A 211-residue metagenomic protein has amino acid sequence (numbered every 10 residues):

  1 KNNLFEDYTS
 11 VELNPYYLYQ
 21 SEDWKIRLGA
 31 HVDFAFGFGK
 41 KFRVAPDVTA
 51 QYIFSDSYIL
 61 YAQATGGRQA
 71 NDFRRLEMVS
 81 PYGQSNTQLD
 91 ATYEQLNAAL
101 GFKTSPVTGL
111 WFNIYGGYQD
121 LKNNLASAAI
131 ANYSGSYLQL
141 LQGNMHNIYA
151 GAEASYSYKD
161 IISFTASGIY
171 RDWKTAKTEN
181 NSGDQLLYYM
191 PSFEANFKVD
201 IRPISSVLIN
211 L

Functional and structural regions predicted by a protein language model:
K1-E22: Outer-membrane beta-barrel transmembrane domain signature of Gram-negative proteins, especially the mid-to-C-terminal
V11-P15, A30, P46: One face of beta-strands
K25, D33, G37, K41-L211: Exposed, low-structure sequence patches enriched in small/polar residues
